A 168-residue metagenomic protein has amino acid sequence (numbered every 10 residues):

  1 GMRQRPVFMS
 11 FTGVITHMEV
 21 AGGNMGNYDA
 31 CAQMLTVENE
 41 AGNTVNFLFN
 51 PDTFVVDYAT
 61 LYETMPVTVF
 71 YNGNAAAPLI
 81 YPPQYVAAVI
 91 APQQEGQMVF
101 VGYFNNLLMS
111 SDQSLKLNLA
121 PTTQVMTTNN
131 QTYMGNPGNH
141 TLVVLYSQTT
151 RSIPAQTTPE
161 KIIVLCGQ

Functional and structural regions predicted by a protein language model:
G1-M34, V56-K116, T128-Q168: Short, flexible, surface-exposed loop segments at domain boundaries
T36-L48, D112-T123: Short, basic/aromatic beta-hairpin or loop at an interaction surface
T44-A59, T122-Q131: A cross-kingdom feature marking solvent-exposed beta-strand/loop segments within repeated, beta-rich binding/scaffold
